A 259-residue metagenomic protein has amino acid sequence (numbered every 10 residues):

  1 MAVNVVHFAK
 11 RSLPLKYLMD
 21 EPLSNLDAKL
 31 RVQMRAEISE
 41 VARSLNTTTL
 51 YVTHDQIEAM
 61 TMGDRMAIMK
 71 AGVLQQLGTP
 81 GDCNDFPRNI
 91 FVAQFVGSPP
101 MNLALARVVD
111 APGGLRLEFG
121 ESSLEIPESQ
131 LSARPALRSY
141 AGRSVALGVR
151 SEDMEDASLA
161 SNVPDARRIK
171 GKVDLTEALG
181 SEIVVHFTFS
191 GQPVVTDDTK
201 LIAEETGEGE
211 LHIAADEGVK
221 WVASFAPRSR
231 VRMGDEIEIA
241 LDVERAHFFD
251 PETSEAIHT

Functional and structural regions predicted by a protein language model:
M1-V96: ABC ATPase nucleotide-binding domains
N25, V32, T47, S98 (+5 more regions): Generic structural "secondary-structure junction" signal
A71, L105, A246: Conserved coupling/switch loops of ABC nucleotide-binding domains, chiefly the family-specific signature
A71, Q76, D82, M101 (+3 more regions): Short, electropositive, low-hydrophobicity segments enriched in small/polar residues
G81-G114, G142: ABC transporter nucleotide-binding domain
P112-T259: Non-catalytic connector elements of ABC transporters
